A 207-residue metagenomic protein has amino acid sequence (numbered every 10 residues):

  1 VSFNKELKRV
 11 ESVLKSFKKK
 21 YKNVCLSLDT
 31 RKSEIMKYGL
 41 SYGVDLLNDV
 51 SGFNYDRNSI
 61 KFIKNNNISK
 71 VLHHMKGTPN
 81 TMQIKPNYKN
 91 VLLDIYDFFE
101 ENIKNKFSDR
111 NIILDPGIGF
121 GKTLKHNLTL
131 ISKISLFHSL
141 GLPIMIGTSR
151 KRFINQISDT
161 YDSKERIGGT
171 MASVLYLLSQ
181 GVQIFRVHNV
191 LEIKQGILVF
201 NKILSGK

Functional and structural regions predicted by a protein language model:
V1-K20, C25-L26, T30-E34, L40-S41 (+4 more regions): Active-site-adjacent loop and "lid" segments of alpha/beta metabolic enzymes
